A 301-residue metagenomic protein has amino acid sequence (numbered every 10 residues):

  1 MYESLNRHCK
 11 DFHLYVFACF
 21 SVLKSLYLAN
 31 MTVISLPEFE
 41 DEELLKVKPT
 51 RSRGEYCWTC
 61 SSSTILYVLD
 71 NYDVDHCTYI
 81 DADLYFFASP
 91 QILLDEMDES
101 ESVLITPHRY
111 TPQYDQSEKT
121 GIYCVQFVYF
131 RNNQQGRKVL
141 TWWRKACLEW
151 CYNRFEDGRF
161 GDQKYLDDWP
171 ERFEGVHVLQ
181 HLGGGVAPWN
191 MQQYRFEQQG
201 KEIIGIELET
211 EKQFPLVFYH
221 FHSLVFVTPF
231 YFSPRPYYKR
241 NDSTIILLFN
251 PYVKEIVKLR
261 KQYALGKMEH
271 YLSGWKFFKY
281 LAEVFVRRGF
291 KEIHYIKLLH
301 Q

Functional and structural regions predicted by a protein language model:
M1-Q301: Glycosyltransferase catalytic domains, chiefly GT-A lineage
